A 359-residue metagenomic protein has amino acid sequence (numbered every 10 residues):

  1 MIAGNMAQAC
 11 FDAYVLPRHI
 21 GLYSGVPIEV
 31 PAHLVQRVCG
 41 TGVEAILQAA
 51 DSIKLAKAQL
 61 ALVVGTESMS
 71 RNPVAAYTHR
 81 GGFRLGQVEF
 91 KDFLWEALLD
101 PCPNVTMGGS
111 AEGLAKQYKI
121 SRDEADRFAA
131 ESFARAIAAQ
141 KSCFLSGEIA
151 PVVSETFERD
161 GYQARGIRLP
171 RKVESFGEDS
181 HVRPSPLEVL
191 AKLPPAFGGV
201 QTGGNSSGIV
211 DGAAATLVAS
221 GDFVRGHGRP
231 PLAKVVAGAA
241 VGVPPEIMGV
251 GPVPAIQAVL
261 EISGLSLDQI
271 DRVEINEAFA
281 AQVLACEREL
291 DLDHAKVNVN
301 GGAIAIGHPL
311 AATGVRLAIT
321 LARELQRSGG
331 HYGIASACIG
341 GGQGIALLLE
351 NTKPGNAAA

Functional and structural regions predicted by a protein language model:
M1-N5, P31-Q36, A61-T66, E124-E131 (+5 more regions): Beta-strand segments within the central parallel beta-sheet cores of soluble alpha/beta enzyme folds
M1-S24, I28-P31, S110-R122, S132 (+4 more regions): Conserved active-site "lid/cap" helical segment
N5-L60, F90, P101-M107, R183-G208 (+2 more regions): Conserved catalytic cysteine-centered active-site region of acyl-thioester-dependent Claisen-condensing enzymes
Q8, G109-E112, E148, E155 (+1 more regions): Active-site pocket-lining segment
R37-E67, G109, A115-F144, T216-D222 (+3 more regions): Active-site-proximal alpha-helical scaffold in enzymes
Q59-G113: Flexible glycine-/small-residue-enriched beta->alpha junction loops that bind anionic phosphate/pyrophosphate groups
F90, S185-V250, P254-Q257, E261-I262 (+4 more regions): Condensing-enzyme catalytic core mediating Claisen C-C bond formation in acyl metabolism
E124-G226, E289, H294-K296: N-terminal extracellular/periplasmic Venus flytrap/periplasmic-binding protein-like
